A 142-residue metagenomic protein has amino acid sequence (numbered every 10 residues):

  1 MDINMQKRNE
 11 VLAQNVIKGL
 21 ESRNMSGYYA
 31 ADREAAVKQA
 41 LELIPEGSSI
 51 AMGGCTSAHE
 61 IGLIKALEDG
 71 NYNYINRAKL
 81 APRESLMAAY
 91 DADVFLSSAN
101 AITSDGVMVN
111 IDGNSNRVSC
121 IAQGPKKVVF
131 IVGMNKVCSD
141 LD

Functional and structural regions predicted by a protein language model:
M1-N9: Glycine- and acidic-residue-enriched helix-capping/strand-helix junction motifs
N4, N24, V132: Conserved short-loop catalytic and cofactor-binding motifs
N9-L96: N-terminal active-site beta-alpha-beta segment that forms phosphate/nucleotide-binding and substrate-recognition loops
Y90-D142: Conserved phosphate- and dinucleotide-binding cores of soluble alpha/beta proteins, encompassing both enzyme active
